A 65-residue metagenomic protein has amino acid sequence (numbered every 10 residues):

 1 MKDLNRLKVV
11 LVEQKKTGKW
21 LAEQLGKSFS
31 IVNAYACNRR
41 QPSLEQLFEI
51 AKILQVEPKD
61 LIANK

Functional and structural regions predicted by a protein language model:
M1-T17: A short, Lys/Arg-rich alpha-helix, primarily the initiator
L11, A22, A51: The alpha-helix within a helix-turn-helix
K15-A34: Short alpha-helical DNA-recognition segment
K16, P42-E45: Residue-level signal for the short linker/turn that defines the boundary of a DNA-recognition helix
S30, R40, K59: Key DNA-contact positions within bacterial/archaeal DNA-binding proteins
A36, Q46, K65: DNA major-groove recognition helix of helix-turn-helix
E45-D60: DNA major-groove recognition helix of helix-turn-helix/homeodomain DNA-binding modules
